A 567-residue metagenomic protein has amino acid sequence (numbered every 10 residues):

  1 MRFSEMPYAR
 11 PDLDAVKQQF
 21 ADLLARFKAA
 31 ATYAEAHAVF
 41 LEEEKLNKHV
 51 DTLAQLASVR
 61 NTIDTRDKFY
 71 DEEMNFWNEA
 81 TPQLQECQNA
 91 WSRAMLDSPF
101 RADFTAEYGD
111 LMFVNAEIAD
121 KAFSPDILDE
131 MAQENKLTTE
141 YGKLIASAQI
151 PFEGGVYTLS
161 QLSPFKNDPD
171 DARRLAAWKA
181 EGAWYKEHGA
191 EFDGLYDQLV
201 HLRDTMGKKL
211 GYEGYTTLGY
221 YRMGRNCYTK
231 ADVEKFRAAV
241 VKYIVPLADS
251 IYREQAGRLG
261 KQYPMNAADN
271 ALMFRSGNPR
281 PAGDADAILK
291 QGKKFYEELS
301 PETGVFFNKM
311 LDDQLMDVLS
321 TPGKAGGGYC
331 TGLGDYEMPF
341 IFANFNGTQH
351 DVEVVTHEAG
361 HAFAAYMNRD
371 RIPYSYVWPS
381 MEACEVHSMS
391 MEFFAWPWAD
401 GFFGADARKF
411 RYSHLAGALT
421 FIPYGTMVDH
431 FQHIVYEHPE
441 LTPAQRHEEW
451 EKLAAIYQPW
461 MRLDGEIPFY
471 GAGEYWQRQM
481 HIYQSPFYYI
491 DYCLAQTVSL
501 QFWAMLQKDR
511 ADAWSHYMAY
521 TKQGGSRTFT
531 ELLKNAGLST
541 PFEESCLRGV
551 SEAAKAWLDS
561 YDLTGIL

Functional and structural regions predicted by a protein language model:
M1-N278, Q291, L563-L567: A well-structured
F113-E117, R225-C227, L319, V355 (+7 more regions): C-terminal, non-catalytic "cap/extension" segments appended to globular domains
V241-Y243, N368, P379-D406, H414-A416 (+2 more regions): Post-HExxH zinc-binding segment in Zn-dependent metallohydrolases
K261-Q291, A399, L415, L419-F421 (+1 more regions): Long, K/E/R/D-enriched contiguous segments that form extended
R280-A285, Y336-T356: Short pre-active-site segment immediately N-terminal to the catalytic Zn-binding motif
P281-G283, M316-M338: Catalytic zinc-binding patch centered on the HExxH motif and its immediate surroundings that defines zinc-dependent
F340-N344, R371-M381, F410-G417, V435-Y436 (+1 more regions): Short beta-alpha connecting loops at secondary-structure transitions that line or flank enzyme active sites
G360-Y374, F394: Catalytic Zn2+-binding segment of zinc metalloproteases
